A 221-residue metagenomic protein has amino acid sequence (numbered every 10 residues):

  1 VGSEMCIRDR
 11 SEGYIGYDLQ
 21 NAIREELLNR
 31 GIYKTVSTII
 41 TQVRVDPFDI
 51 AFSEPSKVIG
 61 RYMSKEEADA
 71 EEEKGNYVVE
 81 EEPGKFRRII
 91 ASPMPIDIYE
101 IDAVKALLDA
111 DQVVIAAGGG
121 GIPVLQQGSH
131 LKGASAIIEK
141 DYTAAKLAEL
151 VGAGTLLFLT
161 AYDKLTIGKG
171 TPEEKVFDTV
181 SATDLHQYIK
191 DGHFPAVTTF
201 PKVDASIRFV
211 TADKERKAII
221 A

Functional and structural regions predicted by a protein language model:
V1, T35-I40, V114-A117, L156-Y162 (+1 more regions): Short beta-strand segments at enzyme active-site cores
G2-C6: Short, small-residue-biased leader/transition segments that mark boundaries at the very start of proteins
I7-K34, A91-L108, V114-L150, V176-A221: Polyanion-binding loop/helix "lid" in catalytic or ligand-binding cores
T35-S53: Internal, active-site/partner-interface "lid" segment
V45-I50, V79-E81, A116, I122-L125: Short, well-ordered, mixed-charge alpha-helical segments that flank or form enzyme active sites
P47-E54, L125-S129, I167-P172: Short acidic, glycine/serine/threonine-rich loops at helix termini
I50-Y99, K105: Phosphate/diphosphate-binding glycine-rich loops and adjacent basic-rich segments that engage nucleotide
E149, A153-T171: Acidic, metal-binding active-site segment of PIN/NYN-like and related structure-specific nucleases
